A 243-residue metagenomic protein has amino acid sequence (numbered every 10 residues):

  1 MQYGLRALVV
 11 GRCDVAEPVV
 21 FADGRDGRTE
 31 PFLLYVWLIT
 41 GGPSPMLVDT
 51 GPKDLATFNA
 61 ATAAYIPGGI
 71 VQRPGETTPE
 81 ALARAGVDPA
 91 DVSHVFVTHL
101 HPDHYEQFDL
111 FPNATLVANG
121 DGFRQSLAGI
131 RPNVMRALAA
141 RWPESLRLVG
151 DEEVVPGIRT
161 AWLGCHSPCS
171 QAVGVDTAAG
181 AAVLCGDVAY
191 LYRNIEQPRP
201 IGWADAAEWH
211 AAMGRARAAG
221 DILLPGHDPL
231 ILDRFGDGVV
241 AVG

Functional and structural regions predicted by a protein language model:
M1-L5, G41-P45, E152-A161, T177-A181: Beta-strand-turn-beta hairpins that frame and shape the catalytic cleft of phosphate-ester-processing enzymes
R12-E80, Q171-D187: Conserved beta-strand hairpin/beta-sheet module of binuclear metal-dependent hydrolase folds, prominently
V48-D49, T98, A118-N119, C165 (+2 more regions): Active-site flanking residues adjacent to catalytic metal/cofactor-binding acidic residues
P52, P102, G122, Y190 (+1 more regions): Short, glycine/acidic-enriched loop or turn micro-motifs at the edges of active sites
P67-V71, Y105-F108, A181, R234-G243: Short, electropositive alpha-helical surface patch
I70-D91, L110, A118-W162, S167 (+1 more regions): Metallo-beta-lactamase
V92-D103: Metallo-beta-lactamase
L138, E152-E153, W162, P168-D237: Metallo-beta-lactamase
